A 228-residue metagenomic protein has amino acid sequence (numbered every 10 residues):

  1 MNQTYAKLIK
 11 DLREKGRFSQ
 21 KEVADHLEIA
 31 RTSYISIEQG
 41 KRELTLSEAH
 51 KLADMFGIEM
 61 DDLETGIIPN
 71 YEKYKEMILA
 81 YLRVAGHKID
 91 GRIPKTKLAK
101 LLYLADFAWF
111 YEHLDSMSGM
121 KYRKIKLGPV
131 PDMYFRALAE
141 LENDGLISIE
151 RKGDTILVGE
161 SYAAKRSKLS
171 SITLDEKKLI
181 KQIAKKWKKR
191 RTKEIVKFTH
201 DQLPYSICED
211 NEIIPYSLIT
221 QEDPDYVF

Functional and structural regions predicted by a protein language model:
M1-R17, K21-F228: Domain-edge interaction signal
